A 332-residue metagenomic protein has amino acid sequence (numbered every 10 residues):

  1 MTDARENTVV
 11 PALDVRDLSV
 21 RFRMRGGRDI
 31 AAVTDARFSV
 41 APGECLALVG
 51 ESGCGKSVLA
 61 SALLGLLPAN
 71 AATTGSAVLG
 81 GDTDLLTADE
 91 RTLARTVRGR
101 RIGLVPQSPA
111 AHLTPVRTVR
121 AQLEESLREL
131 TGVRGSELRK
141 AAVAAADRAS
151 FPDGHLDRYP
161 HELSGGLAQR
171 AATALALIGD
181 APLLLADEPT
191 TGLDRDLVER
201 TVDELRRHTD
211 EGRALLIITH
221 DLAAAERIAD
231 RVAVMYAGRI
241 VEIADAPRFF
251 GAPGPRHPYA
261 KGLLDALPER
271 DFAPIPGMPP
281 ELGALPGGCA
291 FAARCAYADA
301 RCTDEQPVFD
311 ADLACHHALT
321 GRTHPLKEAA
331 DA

Functional and structural regions predicted by a protein language model:
M1-A252, P325-A332: ABC transporter nucleotide-binding domains
I243-A332: Short catalytic/signature loops enriched in Gly
